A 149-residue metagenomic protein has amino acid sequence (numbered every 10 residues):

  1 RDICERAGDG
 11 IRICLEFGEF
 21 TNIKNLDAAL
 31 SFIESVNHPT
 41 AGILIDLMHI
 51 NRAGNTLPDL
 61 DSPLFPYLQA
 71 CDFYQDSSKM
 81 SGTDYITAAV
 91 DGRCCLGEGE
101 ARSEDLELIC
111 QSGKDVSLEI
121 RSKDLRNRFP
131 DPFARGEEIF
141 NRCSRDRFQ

Functional and structural regions predicted by a protein language model:
R1-G42, R52, D131, R135 (+1 more regions): Active-site acidic/histidine proton-transfer and metal-coordination neighborhood in alpha/beta enzyme cores
D2-I13, V36, E104-K114, C143-F148: A structural motif corresponding to the C-terminal end of an alpha-helix and its immediate exit/capping segment
I13-L15, A41-I45, F65-A70, K114-I120: Hydrophobic faces of well-ordered beta-strands that scaffold small-molecule active sites in alpha/beta enzyme cores
F17-T21, L47-H49, D72-Y74, S122-D124: Active-site-proximal loop/turn and secondary-structure-junction residues that shape catalytic pockets, frequently
L26, N51-G113, N127-P130: Gly/Pro-rich active-site loop or hairpin
E34-H38, L64-Y67, A88-R93, E137-R142: Short, surface-exposed linear patches
D115-F129, F133: C-terminal alpha-helical cap/extension of soluble enzyme domains
N127-Q149: C-terminal helical cap(s) of enzyme catalytic domains, especially alpha/beta-barrels
